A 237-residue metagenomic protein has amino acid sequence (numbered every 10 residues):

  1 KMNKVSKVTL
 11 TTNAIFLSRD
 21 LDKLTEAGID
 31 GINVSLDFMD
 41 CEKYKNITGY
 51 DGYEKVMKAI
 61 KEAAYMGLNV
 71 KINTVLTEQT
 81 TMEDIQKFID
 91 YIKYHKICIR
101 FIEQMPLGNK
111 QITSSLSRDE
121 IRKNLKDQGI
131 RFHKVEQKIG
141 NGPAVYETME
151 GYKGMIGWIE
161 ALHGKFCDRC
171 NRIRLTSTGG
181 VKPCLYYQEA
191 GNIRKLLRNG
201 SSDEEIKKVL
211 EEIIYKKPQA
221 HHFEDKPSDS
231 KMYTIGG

Functional and structural regions predicted by a protein language model:
K1-I102: Radical SAM/AdoMet-radical enzyme domain recognition
G28-G31, E150-I159, E224-D225, I235-G237: Short, charged low-complexity intrinsically disordered segments located at boundaries of structured domains
L36, Y50, E147, G179 (+1 more regions): Alpha-helix boundary/capping detector
M105: Active-site/acyl-donor-binding loops of N-acyltransferases
G108-H222: Accessory C-terminal segments flanking Radical SAM cores
I213-G237: Short flanking/linker segments adjacent to small metal-binding domains or redox-active Cys/His motifs
